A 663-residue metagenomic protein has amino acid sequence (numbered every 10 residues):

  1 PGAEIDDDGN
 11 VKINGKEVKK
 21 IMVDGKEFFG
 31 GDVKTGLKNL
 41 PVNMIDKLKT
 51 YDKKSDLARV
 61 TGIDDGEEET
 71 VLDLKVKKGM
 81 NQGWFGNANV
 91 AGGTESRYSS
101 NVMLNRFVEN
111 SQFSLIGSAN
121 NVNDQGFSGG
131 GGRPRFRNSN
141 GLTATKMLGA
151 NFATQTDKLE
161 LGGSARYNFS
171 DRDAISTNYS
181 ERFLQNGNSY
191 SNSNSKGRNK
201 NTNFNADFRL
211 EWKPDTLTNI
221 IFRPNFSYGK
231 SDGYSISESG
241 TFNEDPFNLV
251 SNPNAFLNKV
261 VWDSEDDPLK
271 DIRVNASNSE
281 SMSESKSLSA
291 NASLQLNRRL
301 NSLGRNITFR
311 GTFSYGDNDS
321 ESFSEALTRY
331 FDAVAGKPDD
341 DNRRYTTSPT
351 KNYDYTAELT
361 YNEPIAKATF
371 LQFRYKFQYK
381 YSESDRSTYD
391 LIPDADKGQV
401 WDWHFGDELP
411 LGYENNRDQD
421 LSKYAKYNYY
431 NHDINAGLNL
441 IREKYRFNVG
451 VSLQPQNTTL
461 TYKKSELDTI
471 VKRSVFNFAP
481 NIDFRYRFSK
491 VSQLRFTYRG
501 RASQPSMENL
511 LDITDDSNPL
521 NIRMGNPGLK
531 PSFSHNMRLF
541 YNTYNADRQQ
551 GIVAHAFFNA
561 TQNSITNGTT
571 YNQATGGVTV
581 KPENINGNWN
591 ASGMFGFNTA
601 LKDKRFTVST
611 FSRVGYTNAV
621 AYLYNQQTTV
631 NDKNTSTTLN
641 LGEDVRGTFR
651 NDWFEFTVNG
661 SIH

Functional and structural regions predicted by a protein language model:
P1-F29, D46-K47, L57-G66, K75-K77: Extracytoplasmic beta-strand/coil segments of soluble accessory domains associated with Gram-negative outer-membrane
P1-G2, T50-Y51, I482: Amphipathic, non-transmembrane alpha-helical segments in extracytoplasmic/periplasmic proteins
E17, L40, D124: Short Asp/Glu-rich motifs
E27-K54, N101, E109-S114: Short acidic/polar hinge/loop motifs at secondary-structure boundaries that mediate gating or recognition
G31, K54-Y98, N110-H663: Primarily recognizes Gram-negative and organellar outer-membrane beta-barrels
